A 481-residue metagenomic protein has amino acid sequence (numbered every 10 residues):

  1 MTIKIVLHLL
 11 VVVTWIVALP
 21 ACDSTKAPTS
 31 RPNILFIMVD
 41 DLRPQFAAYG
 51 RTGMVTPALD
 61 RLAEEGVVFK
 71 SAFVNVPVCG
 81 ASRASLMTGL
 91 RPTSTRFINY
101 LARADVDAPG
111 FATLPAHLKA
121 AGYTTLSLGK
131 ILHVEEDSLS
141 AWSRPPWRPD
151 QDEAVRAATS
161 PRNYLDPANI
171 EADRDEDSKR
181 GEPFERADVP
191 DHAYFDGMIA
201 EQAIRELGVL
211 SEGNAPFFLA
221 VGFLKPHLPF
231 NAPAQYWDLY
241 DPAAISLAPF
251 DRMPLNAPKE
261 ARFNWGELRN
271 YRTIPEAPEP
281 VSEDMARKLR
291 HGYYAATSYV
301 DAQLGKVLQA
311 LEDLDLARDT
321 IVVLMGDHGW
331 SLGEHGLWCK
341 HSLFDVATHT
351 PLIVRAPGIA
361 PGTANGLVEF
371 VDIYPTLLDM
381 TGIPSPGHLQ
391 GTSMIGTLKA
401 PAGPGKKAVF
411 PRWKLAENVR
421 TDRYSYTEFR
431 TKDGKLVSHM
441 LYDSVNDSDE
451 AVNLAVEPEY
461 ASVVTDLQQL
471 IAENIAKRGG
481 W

Functional and structural regions predicted by a protein language model:
M1-I5: Positively charged n-region of N-terminal signal peptides that target proteins for export
V6, L10, C22-R430, K435-M440 (+3 more regions): Formylglycine-dependent sulfatase
W15-A21: C-terminal segment of classical bacterial N-terminal signal peptides
